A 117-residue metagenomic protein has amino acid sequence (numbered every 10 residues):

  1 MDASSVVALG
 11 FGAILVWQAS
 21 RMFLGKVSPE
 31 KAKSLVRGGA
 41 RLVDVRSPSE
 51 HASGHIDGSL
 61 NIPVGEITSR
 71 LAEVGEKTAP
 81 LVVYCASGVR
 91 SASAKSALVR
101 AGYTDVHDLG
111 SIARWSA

Functional and structural regions predicted by a protein language model:
M1-K31, L35-A40, P48-A79, V89-A117: Rhodanese-like catalytic fold shared by cysteine-dependent sulfurtransferases and DSP/PTP-type phosphatases
D44: Conserved active-site aspartate in kinases
Y84: Short, surface-exposed ligand- or partner-binding patches at beta-edge/loop junctions that are enriched in aromatics
